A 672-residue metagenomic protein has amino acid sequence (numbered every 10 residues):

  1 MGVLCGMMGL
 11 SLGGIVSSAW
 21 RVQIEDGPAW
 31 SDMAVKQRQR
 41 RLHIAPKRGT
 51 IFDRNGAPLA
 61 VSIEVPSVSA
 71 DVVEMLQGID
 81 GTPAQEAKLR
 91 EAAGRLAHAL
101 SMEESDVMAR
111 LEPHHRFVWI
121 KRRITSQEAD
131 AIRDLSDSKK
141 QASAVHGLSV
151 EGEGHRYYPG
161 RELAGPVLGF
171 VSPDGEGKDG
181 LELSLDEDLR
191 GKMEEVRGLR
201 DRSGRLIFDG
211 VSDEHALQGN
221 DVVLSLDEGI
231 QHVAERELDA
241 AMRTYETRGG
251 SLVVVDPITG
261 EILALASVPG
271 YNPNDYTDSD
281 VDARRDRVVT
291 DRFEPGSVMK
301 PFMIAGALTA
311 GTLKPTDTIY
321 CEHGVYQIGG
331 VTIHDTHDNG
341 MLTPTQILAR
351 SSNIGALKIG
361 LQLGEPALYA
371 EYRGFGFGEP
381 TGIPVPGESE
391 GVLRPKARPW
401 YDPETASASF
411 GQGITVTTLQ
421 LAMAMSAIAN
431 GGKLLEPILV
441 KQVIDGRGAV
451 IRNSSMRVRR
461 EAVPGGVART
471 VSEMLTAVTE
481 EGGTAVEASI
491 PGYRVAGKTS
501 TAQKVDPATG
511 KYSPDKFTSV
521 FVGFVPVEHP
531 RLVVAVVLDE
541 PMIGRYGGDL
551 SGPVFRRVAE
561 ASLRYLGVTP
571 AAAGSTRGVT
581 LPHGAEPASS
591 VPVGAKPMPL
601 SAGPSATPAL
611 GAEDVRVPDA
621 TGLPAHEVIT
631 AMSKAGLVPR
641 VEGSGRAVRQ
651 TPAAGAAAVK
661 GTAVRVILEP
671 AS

Functional and structural regions predicted by a protein language model:
M1-Y276, G364-G376, G387, E487-P491 (+6 more regions): Periplasmic/cell-envelope proteins involved in peptidoglycan metabolism and beta-lactam response
W20, G250, L532, L637-P639 (+1 more regions): Conserved beta-strand core positions
P46, P83-E91, R122-S126, G175-D179 (+15 more regions): Soluble non-cytosolic domains of exported or imported proteins
A60, R200-D213, L226, L252-S297 (+1 more regions): Beta-lactam-recognizing serine transpeptidase/beta-lactamase-like catalytic domain environment
S67, F117, V223, S407-S409 (+3 more regions): Short aromatic/hydrophobic contact patches that present stacked aromatics for nucleic-acid/ligand binding
A164-P166, E261, P301-F302, A422 (+4 more regions): Short, solvent-exposed alpha-helical surface patches in non-cytosolic proteins
L393, G492, V536-E540, R557-S672: Ligand-recognition elements built from short beta-strands and adjacent flexible loops
